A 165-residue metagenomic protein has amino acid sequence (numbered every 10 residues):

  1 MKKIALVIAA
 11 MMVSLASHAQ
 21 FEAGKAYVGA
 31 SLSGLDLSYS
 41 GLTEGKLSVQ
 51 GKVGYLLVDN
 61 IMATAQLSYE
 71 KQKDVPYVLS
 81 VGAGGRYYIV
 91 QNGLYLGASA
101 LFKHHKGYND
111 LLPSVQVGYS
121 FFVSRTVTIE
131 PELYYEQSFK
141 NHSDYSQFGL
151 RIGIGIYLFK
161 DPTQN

Functional and structural regions predicted by a protein language model:
M1-K25, F159-N165: Cleavable N-terminal export/targeting peptides
Q20-D36: Transmembrane beta-strand segments of Gram-negative outer membrane beta-barrel proteins
G24-A26, T43-V49, Y77-V81, N109-P113 (+1 more regions): Residues that define the transmembrane beta-barrel architecture of outer-membrane proteins
Y27-S31, F121, Y145-N165: Outer-membrane beta-barrel "beta-signal"
L32-D36, A100-L101, Y134-Q137: Extracytoplasmic loops and strand-loop junctions of Gram-negative outer membrane beta-barrel proteins
L35-K52, Q66: Surface-exposed strand-loop-strand hairpins of Gram-negative outer-membrane beta-barrel proteins
D36-L42, E70-D74, H104-G107, F139-S143: Outer-membrane beta-barrel domain signature
G54-L133, I156: Gram-negative (and chloroplast) outer-membrane scaffold detector with strong preference for beta-barrel transmembrane
